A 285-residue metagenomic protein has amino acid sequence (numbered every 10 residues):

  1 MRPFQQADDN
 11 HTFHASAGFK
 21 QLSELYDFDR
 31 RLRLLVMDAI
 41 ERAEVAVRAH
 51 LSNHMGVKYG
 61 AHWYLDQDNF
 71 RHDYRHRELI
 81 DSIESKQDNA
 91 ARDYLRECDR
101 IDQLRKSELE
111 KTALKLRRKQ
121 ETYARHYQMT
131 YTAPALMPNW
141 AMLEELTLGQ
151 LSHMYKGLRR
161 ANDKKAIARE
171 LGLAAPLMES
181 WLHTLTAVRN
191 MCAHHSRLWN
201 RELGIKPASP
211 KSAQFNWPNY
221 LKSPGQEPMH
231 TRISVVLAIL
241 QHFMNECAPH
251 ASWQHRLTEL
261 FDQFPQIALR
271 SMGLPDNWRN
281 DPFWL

Functional and structural regions predicted by a protein language model:
R2-L285: Long, contiguous internal "core" modules enriched in hydrophobic/ aromatic residues
